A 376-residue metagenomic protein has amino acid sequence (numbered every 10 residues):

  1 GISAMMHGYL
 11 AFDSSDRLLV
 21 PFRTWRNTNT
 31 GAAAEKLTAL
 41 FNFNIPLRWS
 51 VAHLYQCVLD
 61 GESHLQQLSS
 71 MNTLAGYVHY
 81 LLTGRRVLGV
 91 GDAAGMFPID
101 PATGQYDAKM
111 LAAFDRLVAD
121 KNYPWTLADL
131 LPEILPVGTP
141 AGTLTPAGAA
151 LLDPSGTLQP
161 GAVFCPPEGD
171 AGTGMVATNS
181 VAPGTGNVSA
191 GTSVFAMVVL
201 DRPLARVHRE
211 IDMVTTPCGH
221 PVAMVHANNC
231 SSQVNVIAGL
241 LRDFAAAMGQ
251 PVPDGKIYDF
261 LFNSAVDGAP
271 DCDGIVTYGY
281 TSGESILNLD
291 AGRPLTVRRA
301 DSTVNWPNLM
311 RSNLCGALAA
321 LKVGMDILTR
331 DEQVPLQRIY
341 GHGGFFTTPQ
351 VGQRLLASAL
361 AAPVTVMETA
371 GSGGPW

Functional and structural regions predicted by a protein language model:
G1-L54: Active-site phosphate-binding/coordination module
V20, D92-I99: Glycine-rich phosphate-binding loop of ATP-grasp-fold ATP-dependent ligases
G31-L88, F97-P124, G138-Y340, G344-W376: Active-site core segments that coordinate phosphate-bearing ligands/cofactors across diverse enzyme families
G89-G91, A128: Short beta-strands and strand-loop turn motifs
L130, P136-T139: Domain-core and long-helix interface of multi-subunit machines
